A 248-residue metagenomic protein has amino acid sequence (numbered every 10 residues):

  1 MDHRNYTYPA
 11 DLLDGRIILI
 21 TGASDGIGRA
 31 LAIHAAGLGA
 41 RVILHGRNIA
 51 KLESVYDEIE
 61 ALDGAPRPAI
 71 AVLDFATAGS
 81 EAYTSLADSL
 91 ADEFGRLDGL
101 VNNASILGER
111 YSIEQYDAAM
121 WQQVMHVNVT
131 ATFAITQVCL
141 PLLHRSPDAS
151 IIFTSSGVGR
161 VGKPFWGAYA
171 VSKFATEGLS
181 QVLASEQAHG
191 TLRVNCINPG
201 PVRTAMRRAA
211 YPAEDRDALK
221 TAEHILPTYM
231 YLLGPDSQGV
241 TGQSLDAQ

Functional and structural regions predicted by a protein language model:
I17, S24-D25: Conserved glycine-rich cofactor-binding loop
D63-G79: Rossmann-fold cofactor-recognition segment
L86, Y111-I113, D117-Q122: Substrate-binding pocket helix/loop in short-chain dehydrogenase/reductase
T136, S172: Active-site helix of classical SDR
S156: Residue(s) in the substrate-gating loop at a strand-loop-helix junction that position the organic substrate next
V161, V182-L192: Active-site-adjacent segment of SDR/Rossmann-fold oxidoreductases
H189-L192, C196, T204, A213-Q248: C-terminal helical subdomain
